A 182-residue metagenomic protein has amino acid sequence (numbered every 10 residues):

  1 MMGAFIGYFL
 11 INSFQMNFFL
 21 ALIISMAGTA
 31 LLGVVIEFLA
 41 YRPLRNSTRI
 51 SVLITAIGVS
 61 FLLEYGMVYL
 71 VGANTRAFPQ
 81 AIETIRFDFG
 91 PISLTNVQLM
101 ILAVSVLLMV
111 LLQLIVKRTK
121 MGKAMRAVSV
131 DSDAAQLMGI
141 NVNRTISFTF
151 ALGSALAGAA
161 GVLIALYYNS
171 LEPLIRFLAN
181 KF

Functional and structural regions predicted by a protein language model:
M1-I6, F18, N46-V52, M121-A124 (+3 more regions): Short, non-helical or kinked segments that cap or interrupt transmembrane helices
M1-N12, L32, I36, I54-T55 (+3 more regions): Hydrophobic alpha-helical segments within and immediately flanking transmembrane helices of multi-pass membrane proteins
A4-Y8, M26-L32, V59-G66, V104-Q113 (+2 more regions): Hydrophobic core segments of alpha-helical transmembrane domains in multi-pass membrane transport and ion-translocation
S13-I23, R45-S47, F87-I101, N169-P173: Interfacial loop-to-helix junctions that mark the boundaries of transmembrane helices in multi-pass membrane
Q15-A27, F150-F182: Transmembrane alpha-helical segments in multi-pass inner-membrane proteins
Q15-V59, G66: Alpha-helical transmembrane segments within multi-pass membrane transporters and channels
F61-G90: Extracellular/periplasmic helix-loop junction at the C-terminal end of a transmembrane helix in multi-pass membrane
S93-L171: Helix-loop-helix "hairpin" substructures at the membrane interface of multi-pass membrane proteins
